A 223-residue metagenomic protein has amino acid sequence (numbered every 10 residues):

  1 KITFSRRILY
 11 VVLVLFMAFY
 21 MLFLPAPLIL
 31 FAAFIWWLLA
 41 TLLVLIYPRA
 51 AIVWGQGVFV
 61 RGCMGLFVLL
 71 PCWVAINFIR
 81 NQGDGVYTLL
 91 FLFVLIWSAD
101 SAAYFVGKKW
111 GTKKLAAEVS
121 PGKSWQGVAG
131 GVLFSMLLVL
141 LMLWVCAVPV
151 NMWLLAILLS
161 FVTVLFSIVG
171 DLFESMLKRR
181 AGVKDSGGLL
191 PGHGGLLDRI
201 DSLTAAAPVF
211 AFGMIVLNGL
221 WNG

Functional and structural regions predicted by a protein language model:
K1, I96-T112, A116, W125 (+2 more regions): Acidic (Asp/Glu-rich) catalytic motifs at the cytosolic membrane interface
K1-V162: Membrane-embedded alpha-helical bundles of polytopic integral membrane proteins
N151-L155, G194, I200, N218-L220: Short, conserved aromatic-histidine micro-motifs
G213-G223: Juxtamembrane boundary at the C-terminal end of a transmembrane helix
